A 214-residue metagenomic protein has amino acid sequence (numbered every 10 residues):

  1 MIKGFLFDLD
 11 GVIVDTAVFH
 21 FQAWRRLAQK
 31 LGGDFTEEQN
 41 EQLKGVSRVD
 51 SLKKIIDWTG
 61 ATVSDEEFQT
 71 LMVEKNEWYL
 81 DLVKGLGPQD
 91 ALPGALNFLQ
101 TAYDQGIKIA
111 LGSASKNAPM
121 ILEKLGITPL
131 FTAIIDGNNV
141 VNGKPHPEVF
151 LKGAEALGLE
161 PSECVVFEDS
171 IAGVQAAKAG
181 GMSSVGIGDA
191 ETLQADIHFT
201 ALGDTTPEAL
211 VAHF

Functional and structural regions predicted by a protein language model:
M1-E41: Active-site neighborhood of HAD-like aspartate-dependent phosphohydrolases
M1-K3, L96-Y103, S115-F214: Asp-based, Mg2+/Mn2+-dependent phosphohydrolase catalytic module
I13, A91, L111, N142 (+1 more regions): Conserved SAM-binding loop
A17-F21, V49, P119: Short, surface-exposed alpha-helical segments at coil->helix boundaries
H20, R48, A91, H146: Conserved donor sugar-nucleotide recognition element shared by glycan-biosynthetic enzymes
G45-L82, T101: A metal-dependent, Asp-based hydrolase signature
D81-L111: Short, acidic loop-to-helix structural element flanking the phosphoryl-transfer center in phosphate-processing enzymes
